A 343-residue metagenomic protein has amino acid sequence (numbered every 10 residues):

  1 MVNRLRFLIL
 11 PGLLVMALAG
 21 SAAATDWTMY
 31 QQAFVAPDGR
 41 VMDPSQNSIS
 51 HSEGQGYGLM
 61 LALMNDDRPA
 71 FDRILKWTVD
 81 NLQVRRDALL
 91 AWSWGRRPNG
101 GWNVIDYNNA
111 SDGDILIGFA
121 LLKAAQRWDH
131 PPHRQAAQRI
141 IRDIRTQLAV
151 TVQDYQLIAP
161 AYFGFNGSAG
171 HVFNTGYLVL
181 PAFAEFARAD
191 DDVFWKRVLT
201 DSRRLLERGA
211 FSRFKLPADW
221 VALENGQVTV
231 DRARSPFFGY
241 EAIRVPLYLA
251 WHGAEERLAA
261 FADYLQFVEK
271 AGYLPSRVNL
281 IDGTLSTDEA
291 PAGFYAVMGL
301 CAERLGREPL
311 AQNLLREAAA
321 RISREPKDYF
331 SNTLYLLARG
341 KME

Functional and structural regions predicted by a protein language model:
M1-R4: N-terminal secretory signal peptides that target proteins for export/translocation
L8-A17: Bacterial N-terminal signal peptides
S21-E53, L63-N99, N103-V104, D154-L157 (+6 more regions): Low-complexity, Ser/Thr/Pro/Gly-enriched N-terminal "stalk/linker" regions
T25, I49-S52, D112, Q135-Y295 (+2 more regions): Extended ligand-binding clefts on enzyme/binding-domain cores
Y30, N65, T78-N81, R85 (+11 more regions): Alpha-helical solenoid scaffolds that mediate protein-protein interactions, centered on TPR/SEL1-like repeats but also
H51, Q55, V104-A125: Aromatic-rich carbohydrate-recognition surfaces in CAZymes
L59-M64, L116-Q126, P181-E185, L247-W251 (+2 more regions): Short glycine/serine- and small hydrophobic-enriched flexible loop segments
G283-E343: C-terminal functional modules
